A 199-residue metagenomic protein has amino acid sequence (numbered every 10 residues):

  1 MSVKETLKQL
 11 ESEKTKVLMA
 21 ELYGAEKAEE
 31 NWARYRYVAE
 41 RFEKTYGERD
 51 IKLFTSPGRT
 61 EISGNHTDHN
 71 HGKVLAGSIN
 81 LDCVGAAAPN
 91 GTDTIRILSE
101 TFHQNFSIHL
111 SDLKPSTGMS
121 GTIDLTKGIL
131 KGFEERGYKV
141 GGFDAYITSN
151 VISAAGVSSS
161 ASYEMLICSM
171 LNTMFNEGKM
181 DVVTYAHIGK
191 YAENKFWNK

Functional and structural regions predicted by a protein language model:
S2-A161, M165-V182, A186-H187, Y191-N198: ATP-binding N-lobe of GHMP and related small-molecule kinases
